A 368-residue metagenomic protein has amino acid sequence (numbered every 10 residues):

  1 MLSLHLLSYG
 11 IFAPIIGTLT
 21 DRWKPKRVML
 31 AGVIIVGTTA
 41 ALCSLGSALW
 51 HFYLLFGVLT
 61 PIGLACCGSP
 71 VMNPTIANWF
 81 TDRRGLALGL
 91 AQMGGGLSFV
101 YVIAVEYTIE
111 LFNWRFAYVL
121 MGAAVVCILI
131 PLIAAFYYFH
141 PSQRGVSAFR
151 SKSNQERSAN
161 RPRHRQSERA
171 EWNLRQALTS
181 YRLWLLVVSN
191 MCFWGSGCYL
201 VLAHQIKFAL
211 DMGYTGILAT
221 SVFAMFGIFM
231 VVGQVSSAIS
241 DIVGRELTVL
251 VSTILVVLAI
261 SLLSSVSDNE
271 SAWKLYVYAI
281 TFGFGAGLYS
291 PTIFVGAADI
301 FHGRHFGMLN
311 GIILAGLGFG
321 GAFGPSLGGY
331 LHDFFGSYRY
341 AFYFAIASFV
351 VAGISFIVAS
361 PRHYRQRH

Functional and structural regions predicted by a protein language model:
F12-K24, G233-R245, H332: Helix-to-loop junctions at the C-terminal end of transmembrane segments in multipass secondary transporters
L19-T20, I103-N113, A209-L210, I239-D241 (+1 more regions): Interfacial helix-cap and linker-helix signal at transmembrane-aqueous boundaries of multi-pass secondary transporters
D21-V33, I242-T253: Cytoplasmic membrane-interface "Motif A"-like loop-to-helix N-cap segments of 12-TM Major Facilitator Superfamily
I34-S47, L255-D268: C-terminal ends and interior cores of transmembrane alpha-helices in multi-pass membrane transporters/permeases
T39, H51-C67, M191-C192, K274-L288: Hydrophobic core of transmembrane alpha-helices in multi-pass small-molecule transporters, especially MFS/SLC-type
G57-M93: Cytoplasmic helix-loop-helix junction between adjacent transmembrane helices in 12-TM secondary transporters
G94-Q143: Helix-loop-helix hairpin linking two adjacent transmembrane segments in secondary transporters
R175-S236, G324: Extracytoplasmic gate region of multi-pass secondary transporters
